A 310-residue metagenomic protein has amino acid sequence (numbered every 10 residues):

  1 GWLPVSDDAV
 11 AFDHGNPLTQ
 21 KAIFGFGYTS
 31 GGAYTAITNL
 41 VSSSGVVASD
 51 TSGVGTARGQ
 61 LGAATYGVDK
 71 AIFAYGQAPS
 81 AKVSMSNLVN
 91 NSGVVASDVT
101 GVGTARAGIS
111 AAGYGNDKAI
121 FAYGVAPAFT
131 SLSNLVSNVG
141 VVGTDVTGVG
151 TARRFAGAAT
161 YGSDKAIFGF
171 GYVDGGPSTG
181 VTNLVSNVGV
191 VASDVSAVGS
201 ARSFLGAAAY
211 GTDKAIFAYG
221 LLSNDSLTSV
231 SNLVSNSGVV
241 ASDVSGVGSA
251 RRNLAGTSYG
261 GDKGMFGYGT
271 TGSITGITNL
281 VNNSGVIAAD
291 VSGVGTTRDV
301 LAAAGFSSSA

Functional and structural regions predicted by a protein language model:
G1-A310: Polar, enzyme-active/binding microenvironments
